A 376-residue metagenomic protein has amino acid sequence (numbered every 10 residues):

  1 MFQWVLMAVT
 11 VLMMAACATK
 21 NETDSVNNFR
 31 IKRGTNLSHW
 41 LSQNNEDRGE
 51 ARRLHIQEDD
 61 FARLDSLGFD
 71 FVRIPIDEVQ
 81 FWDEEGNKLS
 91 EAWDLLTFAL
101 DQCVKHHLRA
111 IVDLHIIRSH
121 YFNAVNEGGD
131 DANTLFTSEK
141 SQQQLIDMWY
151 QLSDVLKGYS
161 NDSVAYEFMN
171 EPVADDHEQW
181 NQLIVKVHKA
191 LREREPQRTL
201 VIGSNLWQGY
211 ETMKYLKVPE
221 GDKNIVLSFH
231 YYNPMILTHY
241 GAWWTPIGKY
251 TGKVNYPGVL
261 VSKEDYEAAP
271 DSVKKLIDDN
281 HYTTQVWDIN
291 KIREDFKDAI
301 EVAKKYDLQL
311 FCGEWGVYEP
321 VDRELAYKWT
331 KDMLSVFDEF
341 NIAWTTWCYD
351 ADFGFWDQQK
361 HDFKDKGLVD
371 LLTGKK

Functional and structural regions predicted by a protein language model:
M1-V5: Bacterial N-terminal signal peptides that target proteins for export
A15-A16: C-terminal motif of bacterial Sec signal peptides marking the signal peptidase cleavage site
D24, I31, E139-V286, R293-Y318 (+1 more regions): Active-site region of glycoside hydrolase catalytic domains
V26-T199, S204-K214, F353, G367-L368: Active-site mouth of glycoside hydrolases
E91, G128-D131, K217-G221, W244-P246 (+2 more regions): Short, hinge-like loop/turn segments at secondary-structure boundaries
A110-V112, L310, W344: Hydrophobic beta-strand scaffold residues
V321-K376: Aromatic-rich peripheral "rim/lid" segments of glycoside hydrolase catalytic domains that contact and position glycan
